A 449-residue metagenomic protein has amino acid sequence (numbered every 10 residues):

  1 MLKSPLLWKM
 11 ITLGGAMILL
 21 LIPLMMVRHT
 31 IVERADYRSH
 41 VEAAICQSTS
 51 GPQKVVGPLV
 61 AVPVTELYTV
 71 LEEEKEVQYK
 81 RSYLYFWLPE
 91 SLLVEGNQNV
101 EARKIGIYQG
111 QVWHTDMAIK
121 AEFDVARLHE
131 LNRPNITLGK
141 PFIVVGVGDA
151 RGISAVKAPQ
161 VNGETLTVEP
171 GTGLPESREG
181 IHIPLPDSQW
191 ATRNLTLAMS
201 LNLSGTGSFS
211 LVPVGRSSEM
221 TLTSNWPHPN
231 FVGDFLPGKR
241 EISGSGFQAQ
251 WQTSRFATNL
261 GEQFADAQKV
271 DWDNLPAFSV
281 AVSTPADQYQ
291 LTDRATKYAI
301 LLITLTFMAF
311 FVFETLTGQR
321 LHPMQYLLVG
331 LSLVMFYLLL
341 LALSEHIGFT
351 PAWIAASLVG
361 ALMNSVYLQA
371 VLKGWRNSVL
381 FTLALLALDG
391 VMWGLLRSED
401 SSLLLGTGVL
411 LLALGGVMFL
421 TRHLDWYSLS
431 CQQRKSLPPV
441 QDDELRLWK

Functional and structural regions predicted by a protein language model:
L2-H29, E33: Hydrophobic alpha-helical transmembrane signal-anchor segments
L24-R28, P285-A295, G394, S398: Glycine- and acidic
V27-G51: Alpha-helical transmembrane signal-anchor/signal-peptide segments
D36, H40, Q47, A61 (+1 more regions): Soluble non-transmembrane domains of integral membrane proteins
C46-L71: Short extracytoplasmic
N274-I303, H322-P323: Cytosolic-side membrane-insertion boundary helix
I300-K449: Generic detector of multi-pass transmembrane helix bundles and their immediately adjacent loops in polytopic membrane
